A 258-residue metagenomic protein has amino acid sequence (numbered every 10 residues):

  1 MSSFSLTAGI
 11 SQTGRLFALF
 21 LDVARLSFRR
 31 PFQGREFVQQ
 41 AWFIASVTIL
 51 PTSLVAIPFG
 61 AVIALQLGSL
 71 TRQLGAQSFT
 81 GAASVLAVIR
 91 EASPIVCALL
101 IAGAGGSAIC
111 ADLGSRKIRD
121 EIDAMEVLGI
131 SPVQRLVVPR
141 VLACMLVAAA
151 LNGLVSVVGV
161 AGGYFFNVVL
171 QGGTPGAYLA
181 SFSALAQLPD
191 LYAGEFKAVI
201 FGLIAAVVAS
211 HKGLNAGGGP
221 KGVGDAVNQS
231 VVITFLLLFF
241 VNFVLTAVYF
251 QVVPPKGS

Functional and structural regions predicted by a protein language model:
S2-E36, K212-G217: Short, membrane-interfacial amphipathic segments enriched in basic
F28-L54, V232-F235: Membrane-interface helix starts
W42-V96, L100: Active-site cofactor/substrate anionic-group-binding motifs, chiefly glycine- and Lys/Arg-rich phosphate-binding loops
V47-G60, P94-G103, A143-V160, Y164 (+3 more regions): Hydrophobic alpha-helical transmembrane segments in multi-pass membrane proteins
Q66-I89, S156-V199, V208-V227, V248-S258: Membrane-interfacial helix-loop-helix connectors in multipass membrane proteins
T80-D123, V208: Hydrophobic alpha-helical transmembrane segments of multi-pass membrane transport proteins
L113-V138, P220-V223: Short cytoplasmic-facing helical segments at TM-TM junctions of multi-pass membrane proteins
S131-N152, A226, S230: Start (N-cap) of specific transmembrane helices in multi-pass transporter permeases
